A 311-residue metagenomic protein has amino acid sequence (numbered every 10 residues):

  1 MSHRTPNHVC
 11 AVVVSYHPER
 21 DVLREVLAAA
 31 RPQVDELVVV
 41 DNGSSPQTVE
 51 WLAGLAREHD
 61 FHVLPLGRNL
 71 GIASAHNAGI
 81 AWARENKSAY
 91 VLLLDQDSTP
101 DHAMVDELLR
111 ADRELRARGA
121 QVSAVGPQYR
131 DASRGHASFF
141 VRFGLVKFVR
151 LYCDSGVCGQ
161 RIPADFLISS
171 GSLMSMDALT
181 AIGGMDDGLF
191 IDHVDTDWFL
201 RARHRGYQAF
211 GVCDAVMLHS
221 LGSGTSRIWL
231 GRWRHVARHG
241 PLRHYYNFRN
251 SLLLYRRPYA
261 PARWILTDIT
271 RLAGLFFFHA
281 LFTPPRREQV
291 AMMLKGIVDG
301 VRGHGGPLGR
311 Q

Functional and structural regions predicted by a protein language model:
V13-D35: Short, well-formed alpha-helical segments that are part of the catalytic scaffolds of diverse glycosyltransferases
D41-E50, R68, S98-T99: A conserved acidic beta->alpha catalytic loop
L66-N86: Glycine-rich, basic loop-to-helix element that forms the pyrophosphate-binding segment of sugar-nucleotide handling
S88-T99: Short beta-strand-to-loop acidic/aromatic patch adjacent to the donor-nucleotide binding site
A103-F139: Conserved donor NDP-sugar-binding/catalytic core segment of glycosyltransferases
F143-D165: Short, flexible, basic/aromatic active-site loop/helix in glycosyltransferases
S172, A178-G183, G188-L218: A short, conserved alpha-helix in the catalytic core of glycosyltransferases
R256-Q311: Non-catalytic, C-terminal membrane-associated alpha-helical segments of glycosyltransferases
